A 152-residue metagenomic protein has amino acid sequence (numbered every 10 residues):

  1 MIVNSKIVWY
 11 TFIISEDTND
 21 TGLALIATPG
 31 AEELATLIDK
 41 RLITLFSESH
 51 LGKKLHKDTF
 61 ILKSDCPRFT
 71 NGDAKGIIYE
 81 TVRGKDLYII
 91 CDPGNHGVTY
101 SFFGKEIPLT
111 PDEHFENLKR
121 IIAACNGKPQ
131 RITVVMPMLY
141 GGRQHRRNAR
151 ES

Functional and structural regions predicted by a protein language model:
M1-S152: PRPP-associated nucleotide enzymes
